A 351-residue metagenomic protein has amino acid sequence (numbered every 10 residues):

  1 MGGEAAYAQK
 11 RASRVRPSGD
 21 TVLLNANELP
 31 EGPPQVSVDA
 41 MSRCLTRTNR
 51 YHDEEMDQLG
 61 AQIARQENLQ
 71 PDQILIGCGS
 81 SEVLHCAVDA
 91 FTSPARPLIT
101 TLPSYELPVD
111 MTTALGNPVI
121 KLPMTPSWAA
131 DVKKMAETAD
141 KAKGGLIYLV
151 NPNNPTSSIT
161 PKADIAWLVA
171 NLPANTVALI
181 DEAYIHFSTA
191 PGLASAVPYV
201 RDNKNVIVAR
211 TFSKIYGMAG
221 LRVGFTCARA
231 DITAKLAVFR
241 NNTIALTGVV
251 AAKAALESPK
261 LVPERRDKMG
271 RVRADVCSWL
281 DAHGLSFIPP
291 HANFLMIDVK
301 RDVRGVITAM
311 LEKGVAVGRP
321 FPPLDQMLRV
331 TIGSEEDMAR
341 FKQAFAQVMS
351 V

Functional and structural regions predicted by a protein language model:
M1-R50, K143: N-terminal "arm"/small-domain region of PLP-dependent enzymes with the aminotransferase-like
G3-A6, P289-A292, I297, K313-I332: Conserved PLP cofactor-binding pocket of PLP-dependent enzymes
P34, N205-D281, L285-I288: PLP-dependent aminotransferase class I/II
T48, H52-P97: Phosphate-binding glycine-rich loop
A90-L149: PLP-dependent aminotransferase-like
P126, G270, W279-K313: Conserved PLP-binding catalytic core of the aspartate aminotransferase-like
A130-K143, P155-A178, E182-S213: Active-site pre-lysine segment of PLP-dependent enzymes
T308-K313, F321-V351: PLP-dependent enzyme catalytic core of the Aspartate aminotransferase-like
